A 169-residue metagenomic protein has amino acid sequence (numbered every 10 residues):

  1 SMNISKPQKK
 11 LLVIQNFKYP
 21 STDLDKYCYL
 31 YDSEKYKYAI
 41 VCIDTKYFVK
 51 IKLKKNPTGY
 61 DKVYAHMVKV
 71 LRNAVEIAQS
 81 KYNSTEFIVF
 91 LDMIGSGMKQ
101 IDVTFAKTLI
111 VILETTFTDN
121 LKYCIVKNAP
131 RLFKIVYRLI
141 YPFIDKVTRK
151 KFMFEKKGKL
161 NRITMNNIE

Functional and structural regions predicted by a protein language model:
S1-D119, Y123-K127, R131-E169: SEC14/CRAL-TRIO lipid-binding/transfer domains and related phosphoinositide-recognition modules that form deep
